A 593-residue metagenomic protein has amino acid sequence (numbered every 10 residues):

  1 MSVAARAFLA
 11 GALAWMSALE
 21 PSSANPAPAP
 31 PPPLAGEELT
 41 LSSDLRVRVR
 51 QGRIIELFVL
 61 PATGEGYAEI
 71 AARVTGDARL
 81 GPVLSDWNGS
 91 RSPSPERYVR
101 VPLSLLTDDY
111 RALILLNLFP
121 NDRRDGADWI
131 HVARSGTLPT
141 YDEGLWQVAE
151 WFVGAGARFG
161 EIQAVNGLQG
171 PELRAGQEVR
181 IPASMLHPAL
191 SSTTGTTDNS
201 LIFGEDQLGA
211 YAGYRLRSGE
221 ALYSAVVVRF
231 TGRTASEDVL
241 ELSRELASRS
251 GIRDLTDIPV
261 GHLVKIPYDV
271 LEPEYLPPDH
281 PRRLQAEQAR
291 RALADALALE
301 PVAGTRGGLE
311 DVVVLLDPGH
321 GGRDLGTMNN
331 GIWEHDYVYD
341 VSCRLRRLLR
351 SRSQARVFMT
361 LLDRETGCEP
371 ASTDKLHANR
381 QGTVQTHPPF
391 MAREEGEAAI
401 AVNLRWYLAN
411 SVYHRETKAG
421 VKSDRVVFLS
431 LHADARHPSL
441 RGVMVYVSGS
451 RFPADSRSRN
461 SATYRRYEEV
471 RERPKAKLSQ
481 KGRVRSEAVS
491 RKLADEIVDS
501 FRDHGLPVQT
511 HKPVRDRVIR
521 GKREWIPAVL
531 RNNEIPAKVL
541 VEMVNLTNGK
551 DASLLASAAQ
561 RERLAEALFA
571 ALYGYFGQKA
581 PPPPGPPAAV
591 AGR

Functional and structural regions predicted by a protein language model:
A7-A18: Bacterial N-terminal signal peptides
P28-R53, G76-N121, G154-S200, R233-R282: Extracellular LysM carbohydrate-binding repeats and other cell-envelope/extracellular binding modules
L39-A78, L115-G156, T194-T234, L240 (+1 more regions): Primarily a LysM-type cell-wall glycan-binding module
P61-E65, V74-R79, P139-E143, F152-A157 (+7 more regions): Soluble non-cytosolic domains of exported or imported proteins
S90-R91, L105-T107, Q169, M185-H187 (+9 more regions): Solvent-exposed loop/turn segments at secondary-structure junctions within structured extracellular/periplasmic domains
D109-R111, E172, P188-S191, P273-L276 (+9 more regions): Extracytoplasmic/secreted cell-surface and envelope-processing proteins
A289-T417, V426-F428, A433-H437, V447-G449 (+1 more regions): Active-site histidine-acidic residue metal-binding/catalytic motifs, centered on HxH/HExxH-like signatures
A435, Y446-F452, S458-G592: Active-site-adjacent mobile loop/cap segments within catalytic or ligand-binding domains
